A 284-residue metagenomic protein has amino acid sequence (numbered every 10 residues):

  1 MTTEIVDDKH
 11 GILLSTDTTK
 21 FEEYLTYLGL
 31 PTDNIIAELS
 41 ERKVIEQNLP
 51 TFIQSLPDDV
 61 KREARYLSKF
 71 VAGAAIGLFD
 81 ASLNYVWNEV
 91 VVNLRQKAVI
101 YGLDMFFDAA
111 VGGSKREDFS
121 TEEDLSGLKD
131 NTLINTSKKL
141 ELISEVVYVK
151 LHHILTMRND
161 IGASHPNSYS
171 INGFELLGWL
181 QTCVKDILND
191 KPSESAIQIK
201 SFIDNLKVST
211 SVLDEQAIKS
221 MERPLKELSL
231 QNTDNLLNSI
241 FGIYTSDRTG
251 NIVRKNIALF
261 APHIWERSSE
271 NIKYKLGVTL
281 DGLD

Functional and structural regions predicted by a protein language model:
T2-A81, S201, Y274: Charged alpha-helical initiation segments
F79-L83, L94-F107, S170-I171, N189-A196: Short, solvent-exposed secondary-structure capping/transition elements
K97, G113-S120, G162-H165, L180-N189 (+1 more regions): Eukaryote-specific, cytoplasm-facing alpha-helical/coiled-coil scaffolding segments in long proteins
K97-E145, V149-H152, M157: Flexible secondary-structure boundary motifs
K138-S201: Charge-enriched, short contiguous segments at helix-coil
I199-D284: Non-catalytic all-alpha helical scaffold/repeat segments
